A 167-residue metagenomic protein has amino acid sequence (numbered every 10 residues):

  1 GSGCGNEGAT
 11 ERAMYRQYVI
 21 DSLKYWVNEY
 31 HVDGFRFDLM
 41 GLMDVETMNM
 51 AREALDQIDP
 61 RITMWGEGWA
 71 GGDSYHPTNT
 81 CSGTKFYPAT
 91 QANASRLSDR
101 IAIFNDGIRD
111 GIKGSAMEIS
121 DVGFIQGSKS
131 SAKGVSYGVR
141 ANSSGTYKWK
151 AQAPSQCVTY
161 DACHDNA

Functional and structural regions predicted by a protein language model:
G1-Y30, M40-T63, S74-Y75: Substrate-binding/active-site clefts of carbohydrate-active enzymes
D33: Short acidic/polar active-site loop segments enriched in Thr and Asp
R52-A54, R61-A167: Conserved alpha/beta catalytic core and glycan-binding cleft of carbohydrate-active enzymes
